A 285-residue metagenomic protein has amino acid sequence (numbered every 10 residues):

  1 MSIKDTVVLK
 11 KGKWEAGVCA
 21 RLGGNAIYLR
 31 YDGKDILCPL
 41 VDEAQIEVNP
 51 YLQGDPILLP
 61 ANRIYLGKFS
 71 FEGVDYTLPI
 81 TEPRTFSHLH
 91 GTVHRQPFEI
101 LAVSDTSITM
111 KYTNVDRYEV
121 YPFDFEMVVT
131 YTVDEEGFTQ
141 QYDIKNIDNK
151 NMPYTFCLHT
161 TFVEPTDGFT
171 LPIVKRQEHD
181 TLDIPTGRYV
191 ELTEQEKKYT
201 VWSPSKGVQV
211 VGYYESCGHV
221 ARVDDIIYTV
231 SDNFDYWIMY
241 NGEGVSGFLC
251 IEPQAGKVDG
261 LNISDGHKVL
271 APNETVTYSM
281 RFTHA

Functional and structural regions predicted by a protein language model:
M1-P79, Y214-F234, E274-H284: Beta-strand-rich N-terminal accessory domains
K4, K13-E15, D105-T109, E126-V128 (+2 more regions): Intrinsic-disorder/low-complexity, polar/charged segments enriched in Ser/Thr/Lys/Arg/Asp/Glu/Gln
L9, A20, Y112-T160, P165: Acidic, contiguous internal or C-terminal segments within carbohydrate-active enzymes that form a structured patch used
K10, V74, I80-D134: Extended, loop-rich substrate-binding clefts of extracytoplasmic carbohydrate-active enzymes
I36, S70-V74, I100-I108, T132-G137 (+3 more regions): A short, structured loop/turn motif at beta-sheet edges
E47-D55, P79-R84, T109-V115, T200-K206: Short Pro/Gly-enriched beta-strand edge/turn motifs at strand-loop
T77-L78, N151-P153, T160-D232: Active-site/ligand-binding surface loops and adjacent short beta/alpha elements that line catalytic pockets across
I226-A285: Active-site pocket scaffolds in enzymes
